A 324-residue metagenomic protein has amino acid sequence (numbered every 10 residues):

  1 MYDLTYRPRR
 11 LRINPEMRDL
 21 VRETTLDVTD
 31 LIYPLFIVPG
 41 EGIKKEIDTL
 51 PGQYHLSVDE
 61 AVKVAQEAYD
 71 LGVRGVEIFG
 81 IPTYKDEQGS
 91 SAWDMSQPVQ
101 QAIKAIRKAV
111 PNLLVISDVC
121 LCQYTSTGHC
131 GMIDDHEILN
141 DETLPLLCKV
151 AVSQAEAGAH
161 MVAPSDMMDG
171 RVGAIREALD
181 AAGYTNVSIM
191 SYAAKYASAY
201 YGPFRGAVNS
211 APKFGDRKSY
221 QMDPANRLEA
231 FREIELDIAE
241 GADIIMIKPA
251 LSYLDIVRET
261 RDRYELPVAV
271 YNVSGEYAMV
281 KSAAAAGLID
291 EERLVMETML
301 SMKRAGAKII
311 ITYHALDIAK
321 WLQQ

Functional and structural regions predicted by a protein language model:
M1-R22: N-terminal amphipathic/basic leader segments beginning at the initiator methionine
Y2, N14, L26-I32, V38-Q324: Alpha/beta enzyme core
